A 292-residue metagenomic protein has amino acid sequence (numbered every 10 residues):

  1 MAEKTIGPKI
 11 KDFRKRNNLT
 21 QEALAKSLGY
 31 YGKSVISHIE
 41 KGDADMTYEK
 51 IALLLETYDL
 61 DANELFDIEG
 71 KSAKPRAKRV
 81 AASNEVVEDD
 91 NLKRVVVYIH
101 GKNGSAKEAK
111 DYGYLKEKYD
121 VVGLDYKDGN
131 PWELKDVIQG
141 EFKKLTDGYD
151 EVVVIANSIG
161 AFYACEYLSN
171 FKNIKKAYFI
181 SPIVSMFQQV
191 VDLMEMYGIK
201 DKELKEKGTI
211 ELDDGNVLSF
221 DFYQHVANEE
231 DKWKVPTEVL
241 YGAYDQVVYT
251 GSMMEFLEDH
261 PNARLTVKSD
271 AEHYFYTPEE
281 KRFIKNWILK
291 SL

Functional and structural regions predicted by a protein language model:
M1-N17: A short, Lys/Arg-rich alpha-helix, primarily the initiator
N18-H38: Short alpha-helical DNA-recognition segment
T47-E64: DNA major-groove recognition helix of helix-turn-helix/homeodomain DNA-binding modules
F66-D90: Short, charged recognition helix plus adjacent turn of helix-turn-helix-like nucleic-acid-binding domains
E85-G129: Short, surface-exposed "cap/lid" segments of acyl-processing enzymes
G123-T146: Catalytic nucleophile-loop/oxyanion-hole region of alpha/beta-hydrolase and closely related hydrolase-like folds
I155-A164: Gly/Ala-rich beta-loop-alpha elbow adjacent to hydrolase catalytic centers
I174-V267, A271-L292: The alpha/beta-hydrolase serine catalytic core
